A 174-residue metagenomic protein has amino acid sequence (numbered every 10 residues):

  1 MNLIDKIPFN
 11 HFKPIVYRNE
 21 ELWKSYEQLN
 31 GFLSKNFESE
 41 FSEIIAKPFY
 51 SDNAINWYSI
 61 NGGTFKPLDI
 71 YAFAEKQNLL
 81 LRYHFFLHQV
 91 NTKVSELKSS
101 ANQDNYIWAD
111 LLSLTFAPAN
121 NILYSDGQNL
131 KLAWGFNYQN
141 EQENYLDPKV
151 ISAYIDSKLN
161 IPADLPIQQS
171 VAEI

Functional and structural regions predicted by a protein language model:
M1-I174: Cytosolic/nucleoplasmic/matrix-facing N-terminal domains/tails of membrane-anchored or organelle-targeted proteins
